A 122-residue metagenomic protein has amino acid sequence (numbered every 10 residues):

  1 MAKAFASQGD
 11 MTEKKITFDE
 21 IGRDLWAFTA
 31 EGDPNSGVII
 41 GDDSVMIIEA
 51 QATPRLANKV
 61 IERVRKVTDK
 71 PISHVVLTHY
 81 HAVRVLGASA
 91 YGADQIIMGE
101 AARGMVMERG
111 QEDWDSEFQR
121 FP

Functional and structural regions predicted by a protein language model:
F5, F18, F28, F118-F121: Phenylalanine-focused residue identity feature
A6-E20: Short acidic, Pro/Gly- and aromatic-enriched capping/linker segments at domain boundaries
F18-R63: Conserved beta-strand hairpin/beta-sheet module of binuclear metal-dependent hydrolase folds, prominently
E62-P122: Active-site HxH/HxHxD metal-binding segment of metal-dependent hydrolases
